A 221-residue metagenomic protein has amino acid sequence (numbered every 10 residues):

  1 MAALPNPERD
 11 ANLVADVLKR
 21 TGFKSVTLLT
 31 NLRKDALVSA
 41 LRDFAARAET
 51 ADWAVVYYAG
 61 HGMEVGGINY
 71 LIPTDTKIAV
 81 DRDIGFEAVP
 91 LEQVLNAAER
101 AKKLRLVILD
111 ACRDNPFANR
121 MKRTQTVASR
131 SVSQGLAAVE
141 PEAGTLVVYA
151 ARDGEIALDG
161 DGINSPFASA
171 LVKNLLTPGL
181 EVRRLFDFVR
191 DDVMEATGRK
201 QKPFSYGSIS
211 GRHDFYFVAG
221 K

Functional and structural regions predicted by a protein language model:
M1-K221: Cysteine endopeptidase catalytic domains of the caspase/legumain-like
